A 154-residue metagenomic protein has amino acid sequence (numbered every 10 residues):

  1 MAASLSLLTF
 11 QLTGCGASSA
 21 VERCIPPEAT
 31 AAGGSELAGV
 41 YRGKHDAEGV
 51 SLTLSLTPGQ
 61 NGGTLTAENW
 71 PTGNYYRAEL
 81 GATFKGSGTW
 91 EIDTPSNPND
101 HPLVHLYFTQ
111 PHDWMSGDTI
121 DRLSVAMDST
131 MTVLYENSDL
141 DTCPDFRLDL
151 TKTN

Functional and structural regions predicted by a protein language model:
M1-L5: Sec-dependent N-terminal signal peptides
Q11-G14: C-terminal motif of bacterial Sec signal peptides marking the signal peptidase cleavage site
S19-T30, L80-S96, T132-N154: Edge beta-strand at a domain terminus
I25-A32, E36-T64, D100-T119, T142-C143: Short, solvent-exposed loop/hinge segments that bridge or flank secondary-structure elements
H45, E68-W70, Y135-N137: Beta-turn initiation residues at beta-strand->coil junctions
E48-H101: N-terminal glycine/threonine-rich, aromatic-flanked beta-hairpin/loop signature
T53-T66, L123-T132, T153-N154: Short, solvent-exposed coil/turn segments at beta-strand boundaries
P111-L140: Short, well-ordered, aromatic-rich surface patches in folded extracellular/luminal domains
